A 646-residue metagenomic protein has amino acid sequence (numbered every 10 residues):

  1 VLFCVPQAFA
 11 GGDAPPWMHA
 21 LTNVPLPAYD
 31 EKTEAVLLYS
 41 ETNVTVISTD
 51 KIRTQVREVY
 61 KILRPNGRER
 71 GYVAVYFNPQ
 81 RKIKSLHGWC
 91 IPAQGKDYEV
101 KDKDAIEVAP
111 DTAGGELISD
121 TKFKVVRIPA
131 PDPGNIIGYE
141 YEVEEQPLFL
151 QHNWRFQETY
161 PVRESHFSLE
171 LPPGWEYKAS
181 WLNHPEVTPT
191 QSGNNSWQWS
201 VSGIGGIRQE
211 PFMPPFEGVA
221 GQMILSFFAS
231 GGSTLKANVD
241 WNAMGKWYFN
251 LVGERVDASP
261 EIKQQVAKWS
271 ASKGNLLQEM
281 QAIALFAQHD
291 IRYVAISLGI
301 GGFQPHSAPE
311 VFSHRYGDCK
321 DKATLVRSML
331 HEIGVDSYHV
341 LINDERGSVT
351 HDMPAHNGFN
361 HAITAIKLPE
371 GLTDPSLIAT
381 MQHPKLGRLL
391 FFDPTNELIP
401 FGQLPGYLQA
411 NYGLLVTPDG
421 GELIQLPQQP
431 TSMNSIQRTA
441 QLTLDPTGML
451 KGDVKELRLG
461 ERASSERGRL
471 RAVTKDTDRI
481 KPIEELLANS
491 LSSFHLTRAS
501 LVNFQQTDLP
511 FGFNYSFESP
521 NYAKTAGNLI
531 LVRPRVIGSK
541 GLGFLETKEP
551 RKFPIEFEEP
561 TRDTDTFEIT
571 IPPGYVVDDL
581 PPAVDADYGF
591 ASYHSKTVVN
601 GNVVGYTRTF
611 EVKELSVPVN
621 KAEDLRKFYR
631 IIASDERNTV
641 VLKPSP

Functional and structural regions predicted by a protein language model:
V5-P6: N-terminal signal peptide c-region/cleavage motif recognized by signal peptidases
F9-P646: A sensor for short, sequence-defined functional sites
